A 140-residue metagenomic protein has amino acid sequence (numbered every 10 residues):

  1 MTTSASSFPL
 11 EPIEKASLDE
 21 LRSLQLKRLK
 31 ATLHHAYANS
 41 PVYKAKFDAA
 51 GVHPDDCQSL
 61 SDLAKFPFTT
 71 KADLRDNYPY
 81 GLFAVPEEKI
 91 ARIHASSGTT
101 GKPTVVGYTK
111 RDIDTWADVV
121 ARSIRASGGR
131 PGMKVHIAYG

Functional and structural regions predicted by a protein language model:
M1-A95, T100-D118, R122-A126, R130-G132: Nucleotide 5′-phosphate-binding alpha/beta core
Y139-G140: Conserved AMP-binding
